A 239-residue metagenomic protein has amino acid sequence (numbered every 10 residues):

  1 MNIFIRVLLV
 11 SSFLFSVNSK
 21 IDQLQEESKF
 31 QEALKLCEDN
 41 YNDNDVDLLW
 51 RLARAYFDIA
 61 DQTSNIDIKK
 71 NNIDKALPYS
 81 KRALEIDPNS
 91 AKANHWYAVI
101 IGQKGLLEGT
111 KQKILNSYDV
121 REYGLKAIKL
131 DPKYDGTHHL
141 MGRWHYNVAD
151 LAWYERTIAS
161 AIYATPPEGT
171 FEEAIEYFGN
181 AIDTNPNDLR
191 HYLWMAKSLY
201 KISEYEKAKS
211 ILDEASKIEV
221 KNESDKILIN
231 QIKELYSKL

Functional and structural regions predicted by a protein language model:
M1-V10: Sec-dependent signal peptide recognition, specifically the positively charged N-region followed immediately by
L9, F13-D61: N-terminal leader/linker segments that initiate helical-solenoid repeat arrays
F15-V17, E155-R156, N187-L189: Generic helix N-cap/helix-start motif at coil->alpha-helix transitions
Q23-L24, Q31-E32, R54-N89, W96-K133 (+2 more regions): Short coil/linker segments at helix-helix boundaries
D45-D47, S90, Y134, D188 (+1 more regions): Residue-level recognition of tetratricopeptide repeat
L48-W50, A93, T137, H191 (+1 more regions): TPR alpha-solenoid repeat register
L189-N230: C-terminal/domain-terminus segments
